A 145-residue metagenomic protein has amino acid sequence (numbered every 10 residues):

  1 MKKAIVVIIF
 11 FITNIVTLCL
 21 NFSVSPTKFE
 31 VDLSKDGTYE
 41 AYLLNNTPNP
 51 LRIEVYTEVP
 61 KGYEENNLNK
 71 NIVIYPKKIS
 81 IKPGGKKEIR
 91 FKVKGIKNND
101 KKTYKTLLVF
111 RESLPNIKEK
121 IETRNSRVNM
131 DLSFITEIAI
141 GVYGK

Functional and structural regions predicted by a protein language model:
A4-N14: Sec-dependent N-terminal signal peptides
C19-N46, P76-K78: Beta-sheet-dominated interaction scaffolds and their linkers
S34-E40, K87-E88, K101-L107: Short, solvent-exposed loop/turn segments enriched in Ser/Thr/Gly
T47-N66, F110: Short acidic, flexible loop segments centered on an aromatic residue
N67-K97: Intrinsically disordered, low-complexity Pro/Gly/Ser/Thr-rich segments with frequent PxxP/GP/PP motifs and embedded
I96-K145: Terminal connector regions
